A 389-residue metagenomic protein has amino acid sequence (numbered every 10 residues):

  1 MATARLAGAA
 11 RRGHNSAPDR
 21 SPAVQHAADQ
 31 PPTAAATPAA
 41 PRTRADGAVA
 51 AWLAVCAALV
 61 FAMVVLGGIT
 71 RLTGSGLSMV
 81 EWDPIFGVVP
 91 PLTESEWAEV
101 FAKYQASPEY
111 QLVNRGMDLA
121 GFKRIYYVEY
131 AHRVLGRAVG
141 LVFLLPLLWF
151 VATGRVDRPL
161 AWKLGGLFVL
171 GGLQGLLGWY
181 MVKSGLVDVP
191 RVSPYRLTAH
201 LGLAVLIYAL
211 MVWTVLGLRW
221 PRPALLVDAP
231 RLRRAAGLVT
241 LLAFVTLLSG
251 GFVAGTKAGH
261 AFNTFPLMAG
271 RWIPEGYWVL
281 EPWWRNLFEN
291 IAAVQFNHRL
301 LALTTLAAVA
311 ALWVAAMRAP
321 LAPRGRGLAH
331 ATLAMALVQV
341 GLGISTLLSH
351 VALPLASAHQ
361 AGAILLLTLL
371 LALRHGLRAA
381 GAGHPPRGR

Functional and structural regions predicted by a protein language model:
L6, R11-G13, P18-R389: Polytopic transmembrane helical bundles with strong interfacial aromatic enrichment
